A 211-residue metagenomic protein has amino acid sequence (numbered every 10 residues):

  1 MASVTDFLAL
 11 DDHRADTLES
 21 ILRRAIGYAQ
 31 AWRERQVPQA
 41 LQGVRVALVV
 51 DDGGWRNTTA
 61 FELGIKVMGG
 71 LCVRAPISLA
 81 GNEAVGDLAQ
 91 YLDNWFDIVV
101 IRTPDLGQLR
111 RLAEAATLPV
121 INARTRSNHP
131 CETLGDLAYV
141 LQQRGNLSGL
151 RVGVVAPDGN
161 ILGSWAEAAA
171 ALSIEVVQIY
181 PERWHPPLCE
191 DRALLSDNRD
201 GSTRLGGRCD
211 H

Functional and structural regions predicted by a protein language model:
M1-N57: Positively charged, low-complexity intrinsically disordered leader regions
S3, V37, L41-Q42, A116 (+2 more regions): Residue-level preference for short coil/turn positions at secondary-structure junctions
D6, L71, P119, E175 (+1 more regions): Conserved beta-strand segments of alpha/beta enzyme cores
I21, V99, D210-H211: Hydrophobic beta-strand scaffold positions of dinucleotide-using enzymes
R24-A31, M68, W95, V140-N146 (+1 more regions): Change "in soluble alpha/beta enzymes" to "in soluble alpha/beta proteins
E34, N82-G86, R199: Structural motif corresponding to alpha-helix initiation and N-cap regions
Q39-L141: Phosphate/diphosphate ligand-binding glycine-rich loop within oxidoreductases
V50-L63, Q143-H211: Glycine-rich phosphate/diphosphate-binding loop of Rossmann-like nucleotide-binding domains
